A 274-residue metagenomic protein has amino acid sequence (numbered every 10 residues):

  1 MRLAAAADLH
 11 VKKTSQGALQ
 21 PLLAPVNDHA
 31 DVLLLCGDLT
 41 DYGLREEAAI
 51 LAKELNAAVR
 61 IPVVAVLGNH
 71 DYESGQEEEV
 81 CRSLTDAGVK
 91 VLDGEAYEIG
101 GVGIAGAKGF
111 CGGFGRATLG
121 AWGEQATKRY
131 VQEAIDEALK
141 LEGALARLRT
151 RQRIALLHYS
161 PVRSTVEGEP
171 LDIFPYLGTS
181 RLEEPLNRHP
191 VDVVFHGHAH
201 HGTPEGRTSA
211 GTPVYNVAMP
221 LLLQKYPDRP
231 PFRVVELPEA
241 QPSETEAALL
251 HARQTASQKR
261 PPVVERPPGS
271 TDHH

Functional and structural regions predicted by a protein language model:
M1-A4, Y97-G109, Q152, G206-V214: Beta-strand-turn-beta hairpins that frame and shape the catalytic cleft of phosphate-ester-processing enzymes
M1-P62, D71-G75, T127, V131 (+3 more regions): N-terminal active-site segment of His-dependent metallophosphoesterases
A5-A7, L33-D38, V63-N69, K90-G94 (+3 more regions): Active-site neighborhood of phospho(di)ester-bond hydrolases with catalytic His/Asp-centered motifs
T14-A18, L39-A57, L67, Y72-A87 (+4 more regions): Metal-dependent catalytic neighborhoods of phosphoester/phosphodiester hydrolases
A52, G120-A121, Q125, L148-P190: Active-site-proximal segments of metal-dependent phosphoesterases and phosphodiesterases across multiple
S74-G75, E79-G112: Hydrophobic alpha-helical segments and helix pairs
R82, E167, D172-F174, S180-D192 (+1 more regions): Binuclear metal-dependent phosphoesterase catalytic core
V102-T150, P175-S180, P230, V235-L237 (+1 more regions): Binuclear metal-dependent hydrolase catalytic cores centered on His/Asp/Glu-rich metal-binding motifs
